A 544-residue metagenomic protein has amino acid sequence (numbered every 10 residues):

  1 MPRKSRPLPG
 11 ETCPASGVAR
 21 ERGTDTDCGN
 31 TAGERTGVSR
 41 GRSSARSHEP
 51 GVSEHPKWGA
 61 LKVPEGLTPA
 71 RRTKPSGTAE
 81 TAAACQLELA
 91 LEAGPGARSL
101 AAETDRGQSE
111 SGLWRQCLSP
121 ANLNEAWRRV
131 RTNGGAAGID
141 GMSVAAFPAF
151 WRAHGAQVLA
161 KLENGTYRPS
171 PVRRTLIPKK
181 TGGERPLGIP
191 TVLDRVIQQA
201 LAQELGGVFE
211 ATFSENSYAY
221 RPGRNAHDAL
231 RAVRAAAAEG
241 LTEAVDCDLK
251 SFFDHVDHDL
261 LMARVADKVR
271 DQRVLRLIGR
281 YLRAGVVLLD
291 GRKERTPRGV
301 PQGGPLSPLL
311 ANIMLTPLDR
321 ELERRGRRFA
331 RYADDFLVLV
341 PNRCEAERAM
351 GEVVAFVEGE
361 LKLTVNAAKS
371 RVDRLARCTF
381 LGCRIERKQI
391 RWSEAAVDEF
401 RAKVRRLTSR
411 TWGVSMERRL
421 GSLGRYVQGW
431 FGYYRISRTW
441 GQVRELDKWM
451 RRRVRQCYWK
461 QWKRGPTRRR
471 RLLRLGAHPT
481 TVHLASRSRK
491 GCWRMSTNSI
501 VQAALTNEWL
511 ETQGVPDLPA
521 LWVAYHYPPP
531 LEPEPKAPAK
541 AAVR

Functional and structural regions predicted by a protein language model:
M1-R152, A156: Non-catalytic, polymerase-adjacent accessory regions of viral genome-replication enzymes
L118-A121, P171-T175, K180, L282 (+2 more regions): Core structural elements
W151, G155, L446-V454: Short amphipathic alpha-helical coiled-coil/interface segments
Q157-L176, K180-T181, E204, T212-R377: Conserved polymerase palm-domain catalytic core
R283, E360-W430: A conserved non-catalytic segment of reverse transcriptases and RNA-directed RNA polymerases corresponding to the late
R295-V300, R405-R419, G429-Q442, W459-P466: Short, solvent-exposed helix-loop connector elements
K369-C378, S422-Y426, V443-R451, P466-L475: A glycine-rich phosphate-binding loop feature that marks nucleotide/adenosyl-phosphate handling sites
Y458, W462-R544: Extended C-terminal regions of large enzymes
